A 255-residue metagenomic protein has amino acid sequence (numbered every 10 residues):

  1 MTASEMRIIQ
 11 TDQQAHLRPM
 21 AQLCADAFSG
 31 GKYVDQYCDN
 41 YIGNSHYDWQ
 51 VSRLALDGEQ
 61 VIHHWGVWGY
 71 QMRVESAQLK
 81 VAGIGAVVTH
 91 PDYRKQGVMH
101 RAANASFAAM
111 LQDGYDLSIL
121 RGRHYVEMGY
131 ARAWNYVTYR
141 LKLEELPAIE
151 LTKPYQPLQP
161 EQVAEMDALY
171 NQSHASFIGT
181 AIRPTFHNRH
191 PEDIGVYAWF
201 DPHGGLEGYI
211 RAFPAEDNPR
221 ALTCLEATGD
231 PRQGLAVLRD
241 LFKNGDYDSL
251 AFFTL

Functional and structural regions predicted by a protein language model:
M1-G69, S76-L79, G83, L146-P184 (+1 more regions): Short amphipathic alpha-helix that is part of the acyltransferase structural core
Q50-L54, H64, A86, I194-A198 (+1 more regions): Short hydrophobic/aromatic beta-strand element in the GNAT-like acyltransferase core that lines or flanks the acyl-donor
A55, M72, W199-D201: Sensor-regulatory modules in signal-transduction proteins
G69-Q71, P91, F213-E216: Short, low-complexity Ser/Thr-rich regulatory SLiMs
I84-T89, K95-M110, P231-K243: Conserved acetyl-CoA-binding loop-helix of GNAT-fold acetyltransferases
A103, F107-G122, G245-L255: Conserved GNAT acetyl-CoA-binding A-motif
L111-Y139: Conserved active-site alpha-helix within GNAT-family acetyltransferase domains
A131-K243, F253-L255: Amide-forming acyltransferase catalytic core, primarily the GNAT-like/NAT-type and related acyltransferase folds
